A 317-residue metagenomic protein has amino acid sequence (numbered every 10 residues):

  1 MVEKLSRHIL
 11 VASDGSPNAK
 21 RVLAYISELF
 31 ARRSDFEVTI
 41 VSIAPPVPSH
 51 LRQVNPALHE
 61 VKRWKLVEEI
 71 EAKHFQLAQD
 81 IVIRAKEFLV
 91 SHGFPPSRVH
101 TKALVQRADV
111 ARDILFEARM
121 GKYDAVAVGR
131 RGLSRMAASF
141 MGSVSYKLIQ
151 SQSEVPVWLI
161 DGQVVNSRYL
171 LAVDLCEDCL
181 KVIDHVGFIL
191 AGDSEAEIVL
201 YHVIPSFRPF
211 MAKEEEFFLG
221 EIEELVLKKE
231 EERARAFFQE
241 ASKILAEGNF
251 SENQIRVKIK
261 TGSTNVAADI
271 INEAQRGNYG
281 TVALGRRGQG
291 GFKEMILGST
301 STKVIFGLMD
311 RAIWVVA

Functional and structural regions predicted by a protein language model:
M1-L5, A72, Q76, I83-V126 (+1 more regions): Structural beta-alpha unit
V2-E68, V165-E224, K243-R256: Small/aliphatic-rich secondary-structure junction motif
K4-L5, Y25, A31-R32, R112-V165 (+1 more regions): Gly/Ser-rich helix-loop-strand patches that form or flank binding pockets for ribonucleotide-derived cofactors
V11, V38-I40, L89, Y123-V126 (+8 more regions): Short, structured motif recognition centered on aromatic/hydrophobic residues
F36, S97, V155, A196 (+2 more regions): A structural micro-motif
S42, A103-V105, H202, I259 (+1 more regions): Residue-level recognition of beta-strand->loop/alpha-helix junctions
R63-D80, G220-A236: A short acidic, glycine-rich active-site loop that binds or catalyzes chemistry on phosphate/adenosine moieties
I81-V82, I114, I183, F237-F238: Fold-core signature of tandem repeat domains
